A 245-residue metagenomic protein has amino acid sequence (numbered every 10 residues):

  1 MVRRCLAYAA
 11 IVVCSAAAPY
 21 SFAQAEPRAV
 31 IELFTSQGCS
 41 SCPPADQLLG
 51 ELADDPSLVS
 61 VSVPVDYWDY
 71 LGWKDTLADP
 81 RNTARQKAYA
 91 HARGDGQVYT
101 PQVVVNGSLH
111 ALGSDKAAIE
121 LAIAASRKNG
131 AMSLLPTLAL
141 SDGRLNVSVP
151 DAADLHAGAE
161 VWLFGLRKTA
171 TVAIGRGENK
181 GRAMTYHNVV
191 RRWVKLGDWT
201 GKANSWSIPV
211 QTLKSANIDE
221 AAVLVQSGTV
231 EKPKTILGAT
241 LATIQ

Functional and structural regions predicted by a protein language model:
M1-A9: Bacterial N-terminal signal peptides that target proteins for export
V2-R3, C14, L109: Short intrinsically disordered, low-complexity coil segments enriched in acidic
L6, S15, S40-P43: Secreted/luminal cysteine- and crosslink-motif detector
C14-Y20: N-terminal signal peptide c-region/cleavage motif recognized by signal peptidases
Y20-Q97: Active-site-proximal cofactor/substrate-binding loop regions of enzyme domains
T76-G96, S108-Q245: Short, conserved sequence motifs used for protein processing/export or organelle targeting and for catalysis
T100: A conserved catalytic-core signature of glycosyltransferases
V103: Ligand-binding face of N-terminal immunoglobulin V-set domains in extracellular IgSF glycoproteins
